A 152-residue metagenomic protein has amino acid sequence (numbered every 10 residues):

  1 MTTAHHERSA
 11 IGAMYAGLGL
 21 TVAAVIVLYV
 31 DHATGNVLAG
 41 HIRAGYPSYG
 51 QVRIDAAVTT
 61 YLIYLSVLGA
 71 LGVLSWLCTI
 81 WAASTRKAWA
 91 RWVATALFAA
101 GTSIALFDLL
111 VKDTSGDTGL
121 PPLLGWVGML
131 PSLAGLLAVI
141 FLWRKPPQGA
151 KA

Functional and structural regions predicted by a protein language model:
M1-A152: Topology signature of small-to-medium multi-pass alpha-helical membrane proteins
